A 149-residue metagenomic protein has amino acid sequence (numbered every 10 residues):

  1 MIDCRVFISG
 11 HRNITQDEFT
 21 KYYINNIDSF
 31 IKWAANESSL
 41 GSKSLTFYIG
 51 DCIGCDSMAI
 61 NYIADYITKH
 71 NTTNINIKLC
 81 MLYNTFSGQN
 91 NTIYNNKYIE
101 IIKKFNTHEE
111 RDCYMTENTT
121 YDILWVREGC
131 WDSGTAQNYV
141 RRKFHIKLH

Functional and structural regions predicted by a protein language model:
I2-V6, G10-H149: Acidic/glycine-enriched connector segments
